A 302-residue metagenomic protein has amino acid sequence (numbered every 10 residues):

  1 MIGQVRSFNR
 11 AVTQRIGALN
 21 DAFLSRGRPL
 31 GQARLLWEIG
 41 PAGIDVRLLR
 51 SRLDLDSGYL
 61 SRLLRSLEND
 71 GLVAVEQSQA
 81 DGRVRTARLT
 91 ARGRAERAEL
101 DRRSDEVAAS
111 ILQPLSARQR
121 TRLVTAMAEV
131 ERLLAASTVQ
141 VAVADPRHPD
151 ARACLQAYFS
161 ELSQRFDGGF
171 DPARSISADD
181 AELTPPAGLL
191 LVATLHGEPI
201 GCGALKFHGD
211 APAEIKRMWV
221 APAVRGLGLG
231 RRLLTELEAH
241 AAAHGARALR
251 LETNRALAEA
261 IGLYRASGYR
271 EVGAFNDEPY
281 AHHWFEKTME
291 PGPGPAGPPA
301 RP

Functional and structural regions predicted by a protein language model:
M1-G31, D150-L155: N-terminal leader segment of winged-helix/HTH proteins
L19-Y59, L64, N69-L72, D179-A193 (+1 more regions): N-terminal helix-turn-helix DNA-binding core of bacterial DNA-binding proteins
G43, Q79-R103: Basic, amphipathic "hinge/linker" alpha-helix immediately C-terminal to the N-terminal HTH DNA-binding motif
R47-L48, L72, P212, L234 (+1 more regions): Conserved GNAT acetyl-CoA-binding A-motif
R102-A142, P146, K287: Terminal interaction helix/tail motif
A136, D145-K216, A221, L234 (+4 more regions): Acetyl-CoA-dependent GNAT
Q140-R147, R247-R250, N254-S267, G273-P302: C-terminal "cap" of GNAT-fold acetyltransferases
V220, G226-A239, G262-A266: Conserved acetyl-CoA-binding loop-helix of GNAT-fold acetyltransferases
